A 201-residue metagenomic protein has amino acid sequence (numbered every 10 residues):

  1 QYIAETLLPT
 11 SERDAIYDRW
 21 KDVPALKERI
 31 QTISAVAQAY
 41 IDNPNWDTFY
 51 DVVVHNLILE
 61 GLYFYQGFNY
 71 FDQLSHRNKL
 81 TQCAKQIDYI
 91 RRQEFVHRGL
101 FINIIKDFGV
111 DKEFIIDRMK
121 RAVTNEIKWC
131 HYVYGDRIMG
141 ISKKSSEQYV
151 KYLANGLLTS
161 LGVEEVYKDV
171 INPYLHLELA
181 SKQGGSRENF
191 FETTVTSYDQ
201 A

Functional and structural regions predicted by a protein language model:
Q1-A201: Non-heme di-metal
